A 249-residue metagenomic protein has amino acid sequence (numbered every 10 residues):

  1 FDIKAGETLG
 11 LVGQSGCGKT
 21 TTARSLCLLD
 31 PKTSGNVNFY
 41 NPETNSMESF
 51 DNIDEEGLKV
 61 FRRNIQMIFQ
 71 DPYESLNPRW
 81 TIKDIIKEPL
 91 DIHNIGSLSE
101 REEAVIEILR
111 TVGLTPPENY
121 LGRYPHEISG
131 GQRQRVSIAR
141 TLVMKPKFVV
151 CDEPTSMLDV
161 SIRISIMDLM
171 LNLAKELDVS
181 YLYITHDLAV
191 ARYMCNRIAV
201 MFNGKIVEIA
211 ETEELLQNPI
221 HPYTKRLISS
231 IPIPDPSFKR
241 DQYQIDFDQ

Functional and structural regions predicted by a protein language model:
N36-V60: ABC ATPase NBD Q-loop/coupling interface
M47, T115-E118, E211-Q249: Short catalytic/signature loops enriched in Gly
R123-I128, Q132: Conserved ABC ATPase signature
I138, I166: Hydrophobic anchor residue at the start of the ABC signature
V143-K147: A short, proline-enriched helix->beta-strand linker immediately N-terminal to the Walker B motif in ABC-type P-loop
A191-Y193: A short, surface-exposed alpha-helical micro-motif characterized by mixed small hydrophobic and charged/polar residues
I206-A210: ABC ATPase "signature
